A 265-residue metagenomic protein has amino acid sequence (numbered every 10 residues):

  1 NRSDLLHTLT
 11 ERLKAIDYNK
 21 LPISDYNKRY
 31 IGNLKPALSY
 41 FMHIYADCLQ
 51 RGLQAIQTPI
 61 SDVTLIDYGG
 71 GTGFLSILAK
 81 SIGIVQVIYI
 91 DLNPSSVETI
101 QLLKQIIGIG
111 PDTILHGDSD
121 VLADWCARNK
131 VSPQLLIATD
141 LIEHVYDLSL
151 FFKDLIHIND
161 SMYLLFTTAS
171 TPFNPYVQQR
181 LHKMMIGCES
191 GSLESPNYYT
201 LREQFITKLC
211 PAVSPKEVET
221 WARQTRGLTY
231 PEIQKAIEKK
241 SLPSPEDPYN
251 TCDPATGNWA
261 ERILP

Functional and structural regions predicted by a protein language model:
N1-V131, L135, T139: Conserved N-terminal segment of class I S-adenosyl-L-methionine
G71, H144-D147: Short beta->alpha connector loops
T139-I142, T167: Residues lining the SAM
Y146-P265: S-adenosyl-L-methionine-dependent methyltransferase catalytic module, highlighting the catalytic core
